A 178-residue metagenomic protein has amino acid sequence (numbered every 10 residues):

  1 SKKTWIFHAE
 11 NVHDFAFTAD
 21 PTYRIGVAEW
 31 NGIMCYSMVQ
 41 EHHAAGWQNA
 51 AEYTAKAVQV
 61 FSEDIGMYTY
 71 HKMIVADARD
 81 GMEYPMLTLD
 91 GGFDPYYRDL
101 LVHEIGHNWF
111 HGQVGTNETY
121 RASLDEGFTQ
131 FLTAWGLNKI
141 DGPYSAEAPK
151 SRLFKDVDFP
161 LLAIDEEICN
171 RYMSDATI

Functional and structural regions predicted by a protein language model:
S1-V102, F131: Hydrophobic helix-coil surface modules that form long, contiguous segments used for peptide/substrate interaction
D64, M86, E118-Y120, V157: Glycine-rich, flexible loop/turn motifs
D64-I65, Q113, K139: Alpha-helical structural context
T69-A76, N117-Y120, P143-E147: Surface-exposed patches in mature extracellular/periplasmic domains of secreted proteins
L101, I105-F110, F128, L132: Active-site His/Glu-centered metal-binding helix of metallohydrolases
H111-N117: A donor-sugar binding/catalytic signature common to diverse glycosyltransferases and related nucleotide-sugar
Y120-I178: Acidic/His/Gly-enriched intrinsically disordered linker/tail segments that often contain short helix/coil "MoRF-like"
